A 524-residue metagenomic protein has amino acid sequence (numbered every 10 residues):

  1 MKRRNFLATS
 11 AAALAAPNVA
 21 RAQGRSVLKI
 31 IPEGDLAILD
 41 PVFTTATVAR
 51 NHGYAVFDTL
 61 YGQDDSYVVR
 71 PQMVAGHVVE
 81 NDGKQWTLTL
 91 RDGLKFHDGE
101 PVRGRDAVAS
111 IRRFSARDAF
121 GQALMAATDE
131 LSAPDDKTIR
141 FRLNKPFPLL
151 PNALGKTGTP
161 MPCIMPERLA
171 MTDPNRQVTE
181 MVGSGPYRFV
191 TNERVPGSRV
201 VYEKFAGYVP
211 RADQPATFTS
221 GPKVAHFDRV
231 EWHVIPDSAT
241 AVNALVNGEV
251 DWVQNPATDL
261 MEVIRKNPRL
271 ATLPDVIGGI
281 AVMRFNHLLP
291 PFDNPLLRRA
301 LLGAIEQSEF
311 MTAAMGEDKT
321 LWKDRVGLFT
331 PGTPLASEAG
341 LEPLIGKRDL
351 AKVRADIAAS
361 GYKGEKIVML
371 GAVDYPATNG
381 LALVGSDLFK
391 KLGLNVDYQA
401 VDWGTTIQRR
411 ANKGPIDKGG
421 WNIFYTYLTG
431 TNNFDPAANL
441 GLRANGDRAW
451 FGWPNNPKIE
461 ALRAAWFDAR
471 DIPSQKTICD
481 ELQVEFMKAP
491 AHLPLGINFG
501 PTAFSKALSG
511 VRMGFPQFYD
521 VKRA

Functional and structural regions predicted by a protein language model:
I31-N81, R112, V182: N-terminal lobe/hinge region of extracytoplasmic solute-binding protein
A75-F120, P134, R140-R142, A241-A244 (+1 more regions): Aromatic- and charge-enriched surface segment that lines or borders ligand/interaction sites
T89, A123-V195: Surface-exposed binding/hinge segments that line and control ligand-binding clefts or catalytic entry sites
Y187, T320-A359, Y375-G380: Structural transition elements
P196-S198, D237-S238, P256, R354-G430 (+2 more regions): Ligand/substrate-recognition segments at binding pockets and active sites
P210-V263, N395: Ligand-site clamp/hinge motif
L288, F292-T333, G380-L381, F486-P494: Periplasmic-binding protein-like
G346, D397-Q408, A437-K506, A524: Extracytoplasmic/peripheral linker and loop segments enriched in polar/acidic and small residues with frequent Thr/Pro
